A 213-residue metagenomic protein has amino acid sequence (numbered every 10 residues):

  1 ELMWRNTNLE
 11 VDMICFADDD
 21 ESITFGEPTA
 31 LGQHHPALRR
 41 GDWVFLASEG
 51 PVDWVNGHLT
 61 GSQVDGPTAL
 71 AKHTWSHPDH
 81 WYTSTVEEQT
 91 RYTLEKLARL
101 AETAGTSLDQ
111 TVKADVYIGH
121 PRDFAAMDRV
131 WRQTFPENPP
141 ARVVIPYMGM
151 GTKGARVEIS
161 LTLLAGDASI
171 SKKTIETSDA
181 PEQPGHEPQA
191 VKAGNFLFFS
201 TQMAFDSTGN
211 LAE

Functional and structural regions predicted by a protein language model:
E1-E95, R99-E213: N-terminal presequence-like segments and the immediate start of the first folded domain
